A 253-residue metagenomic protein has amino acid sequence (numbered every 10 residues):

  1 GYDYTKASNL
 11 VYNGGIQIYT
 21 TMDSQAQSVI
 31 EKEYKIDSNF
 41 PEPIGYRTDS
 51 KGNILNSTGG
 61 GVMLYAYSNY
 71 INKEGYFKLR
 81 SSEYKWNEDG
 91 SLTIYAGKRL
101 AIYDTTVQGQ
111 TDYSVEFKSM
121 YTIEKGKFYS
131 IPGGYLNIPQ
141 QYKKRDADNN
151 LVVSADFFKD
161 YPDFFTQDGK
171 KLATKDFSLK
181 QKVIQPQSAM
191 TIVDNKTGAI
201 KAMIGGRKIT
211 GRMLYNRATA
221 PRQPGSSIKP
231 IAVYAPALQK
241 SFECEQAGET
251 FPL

Functional and structural regions predicted by a protein language model:
G1-S227, I231-L253: Extended, non-catalytic substrate-recognition/exosite surfaces adjacent to catalytic cores, especially in enzymes
